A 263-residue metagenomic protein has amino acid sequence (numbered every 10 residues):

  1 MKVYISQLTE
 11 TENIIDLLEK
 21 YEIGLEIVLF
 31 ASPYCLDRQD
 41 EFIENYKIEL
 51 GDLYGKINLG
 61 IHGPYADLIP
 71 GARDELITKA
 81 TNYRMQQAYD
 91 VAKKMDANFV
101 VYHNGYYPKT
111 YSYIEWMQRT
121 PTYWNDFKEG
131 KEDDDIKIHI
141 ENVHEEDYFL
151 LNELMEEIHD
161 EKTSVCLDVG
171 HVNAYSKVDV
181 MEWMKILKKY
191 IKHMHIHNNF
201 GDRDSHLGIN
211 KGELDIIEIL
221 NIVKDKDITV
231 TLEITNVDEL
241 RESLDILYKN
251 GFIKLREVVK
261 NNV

Functional and structural regions predicted by a protein language model:
M1-Q87, E257-V263: N-terminal pre-domain/capping segments
K2, D16-L17, Y148-M155, D160-S164 (+1 more regions): Histidine-acidic metal/acid-base catalytic patches
V3-Q7, I23-I27, L59-H62, V100-Y102 (+4 more regions): Hydrophobic faces of well-ordered beta-strands that scaffold small-molecule active sites in alpha/beta enzyme cores
S6-E10, V28-S32, P64-A66, G105-Y107 (+4 more regions): Active-site beta-loop-alpha junctions enriched in small/polar residues
I14-E22, D40-I61, A88-D96, K128-D133 (+3 more regions): Acidic (Asp/Glu)-rich catalytic clusters
Y34-C35, D67-A72, Y107-Y113, A174-Y175 (+1 more regions): A short acidic, helix-capping loop that chelates divalent metal ions and anchors anionic groups
Q39-Y46, I77-M85, I114-W124, N152 (+2 more regions): Charged helix-capping and loop-helix junction motifs
P70-S164, V258: Active-site acidic/histidine proton-transfer and metal-coordination neighborhood in alpha/beta enzyme cores
